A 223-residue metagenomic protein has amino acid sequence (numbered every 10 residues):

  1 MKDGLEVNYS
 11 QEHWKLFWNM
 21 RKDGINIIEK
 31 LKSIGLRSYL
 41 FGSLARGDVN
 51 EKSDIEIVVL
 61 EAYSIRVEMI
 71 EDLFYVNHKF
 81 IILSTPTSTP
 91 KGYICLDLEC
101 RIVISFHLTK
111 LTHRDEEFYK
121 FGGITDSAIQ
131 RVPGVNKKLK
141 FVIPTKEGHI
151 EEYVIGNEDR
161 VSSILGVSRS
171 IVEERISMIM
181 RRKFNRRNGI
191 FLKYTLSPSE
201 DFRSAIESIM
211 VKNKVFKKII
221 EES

Functional and structural regions predicted by a protein language model:
M1-R37, A45-K52, E61-S223: Catalytic core of pol beta-like nucleotidyltransferases
V58: Acidic/His-rich structured neighborhood in mature extracellular/periplasmic domains
